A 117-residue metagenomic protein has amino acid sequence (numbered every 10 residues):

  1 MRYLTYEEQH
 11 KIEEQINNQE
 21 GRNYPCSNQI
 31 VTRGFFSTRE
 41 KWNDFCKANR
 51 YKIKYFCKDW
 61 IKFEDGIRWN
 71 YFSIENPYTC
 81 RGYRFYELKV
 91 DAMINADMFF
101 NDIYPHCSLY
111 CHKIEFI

Functional and structural regions predicted by a protein language model:
M1-I117: Short, flexible loop motifs at catalytic/binding sites
